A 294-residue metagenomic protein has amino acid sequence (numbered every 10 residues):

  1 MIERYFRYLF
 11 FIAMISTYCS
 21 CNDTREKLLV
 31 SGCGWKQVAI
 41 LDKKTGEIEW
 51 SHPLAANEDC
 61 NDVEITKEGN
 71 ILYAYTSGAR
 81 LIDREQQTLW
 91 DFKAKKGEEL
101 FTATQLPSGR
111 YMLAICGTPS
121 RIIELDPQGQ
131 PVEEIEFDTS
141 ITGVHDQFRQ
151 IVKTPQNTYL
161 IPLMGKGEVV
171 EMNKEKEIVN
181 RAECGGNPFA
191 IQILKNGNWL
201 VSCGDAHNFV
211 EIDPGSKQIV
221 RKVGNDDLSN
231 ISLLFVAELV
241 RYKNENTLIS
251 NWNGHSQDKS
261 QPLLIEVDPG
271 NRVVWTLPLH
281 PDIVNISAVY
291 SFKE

Functional and structural regions predicted by a protein language model:
M1-I2, F11-R25: Bacterial Sec-dependent signal peptides at the C-terminal "C-region" and cleavage site
D23-E294: Histidine-/acidic-rich catalytic cores in large beta-rich domains
